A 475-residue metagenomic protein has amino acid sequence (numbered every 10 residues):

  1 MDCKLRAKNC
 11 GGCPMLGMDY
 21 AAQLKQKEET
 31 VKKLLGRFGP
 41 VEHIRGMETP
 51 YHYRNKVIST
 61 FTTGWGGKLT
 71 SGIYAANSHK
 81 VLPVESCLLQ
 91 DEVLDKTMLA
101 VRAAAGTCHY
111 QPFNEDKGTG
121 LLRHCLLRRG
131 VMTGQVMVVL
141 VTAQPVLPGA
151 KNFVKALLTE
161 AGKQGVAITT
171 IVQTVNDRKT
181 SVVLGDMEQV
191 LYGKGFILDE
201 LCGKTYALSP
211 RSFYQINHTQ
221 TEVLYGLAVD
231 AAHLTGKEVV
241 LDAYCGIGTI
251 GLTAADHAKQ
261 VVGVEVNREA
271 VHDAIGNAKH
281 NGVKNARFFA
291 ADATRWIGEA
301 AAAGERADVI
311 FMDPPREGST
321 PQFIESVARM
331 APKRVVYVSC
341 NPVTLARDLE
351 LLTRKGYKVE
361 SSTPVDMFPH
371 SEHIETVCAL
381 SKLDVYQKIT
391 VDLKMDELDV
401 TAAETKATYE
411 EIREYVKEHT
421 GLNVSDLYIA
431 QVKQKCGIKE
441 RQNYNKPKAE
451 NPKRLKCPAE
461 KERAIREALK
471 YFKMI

Functional and structural regions predicted by a protein language model:
C3-R6, C10-C13, C340: Short cysteine clusters
G11-P112, L127, M132, V146-L147: Extended interfacial segments that mediate partner engagement and assembly in macromolecular machines
L127, G134-A143, T205-S209, V309: Short, aliphatic-rich beta-strand segments
P148-T401, Y409-E410: Rossmann-like S-adenosyl-L-methionine
T401-E414, S425-D426, E440: Short, charged amphipathic recognition helices of the HTH superfamily and cognate SANT/SANTA-like modules
T408-T420, A430-C436: DNA-recognition alpha helix
E440-E450: Short Lys/Arg-enriched helix C-cap and helix-to-coil transition segments that create basic nucleic-acid-contact patches
R454-I475: Phospho-regulated, low-complexity intrinsically disordered regions of nuclear gene-regulatory and chromatin-associated
